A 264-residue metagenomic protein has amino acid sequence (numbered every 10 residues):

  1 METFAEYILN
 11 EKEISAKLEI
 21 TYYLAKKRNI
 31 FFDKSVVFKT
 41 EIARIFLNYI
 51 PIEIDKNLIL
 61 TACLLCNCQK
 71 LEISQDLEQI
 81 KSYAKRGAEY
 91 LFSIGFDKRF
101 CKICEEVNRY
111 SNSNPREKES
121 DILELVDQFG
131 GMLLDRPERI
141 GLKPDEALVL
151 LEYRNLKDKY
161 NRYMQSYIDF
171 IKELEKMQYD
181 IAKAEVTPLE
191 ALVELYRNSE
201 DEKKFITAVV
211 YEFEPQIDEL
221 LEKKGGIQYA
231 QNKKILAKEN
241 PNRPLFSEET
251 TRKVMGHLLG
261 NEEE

Functional and structural regions predicted by a protein language model:
M1-F92, T251-E263: Acidic/His-rich, divalent-metal-binding segments that scaffold phosphate/diphosphate chemistry
I59, C63, L91-L125, G130-N242: Histidine/acidic-rich helix-loop-helix segments that form or flank divalent-metal centers in metalloenzyme catalytic
I227-E264: C-terminal non-catalytic accessory extensions
